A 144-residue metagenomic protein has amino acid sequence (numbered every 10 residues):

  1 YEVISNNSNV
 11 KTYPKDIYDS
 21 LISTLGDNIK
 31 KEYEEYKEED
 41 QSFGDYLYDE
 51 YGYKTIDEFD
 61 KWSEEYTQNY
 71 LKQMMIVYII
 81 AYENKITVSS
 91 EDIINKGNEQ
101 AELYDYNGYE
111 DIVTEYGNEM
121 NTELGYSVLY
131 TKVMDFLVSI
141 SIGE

Functional and structural regions predicted by a protein language model:
Y1-E144: Extended, charged alpha-helical "arm"/coiled-coil substrate-binding scaffolds, typified by the C-terminal helical
